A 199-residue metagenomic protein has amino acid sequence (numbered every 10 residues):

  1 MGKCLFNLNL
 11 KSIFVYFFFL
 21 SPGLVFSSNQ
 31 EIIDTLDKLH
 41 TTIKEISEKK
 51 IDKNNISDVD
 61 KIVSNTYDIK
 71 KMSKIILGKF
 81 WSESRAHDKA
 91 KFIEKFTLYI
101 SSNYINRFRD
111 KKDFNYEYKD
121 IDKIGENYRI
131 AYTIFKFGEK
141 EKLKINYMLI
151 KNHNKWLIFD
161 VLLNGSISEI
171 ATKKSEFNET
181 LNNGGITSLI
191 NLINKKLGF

Functional and structural regions predicted by a protein language model:
C4-S28: Classical Sec-dependent N-terminal signal peptides that target proteins to the secretory pathway
N29-F108: Early exported N-terminus immediately downstream of N-terminal targeting peptides
K38, N65-D68, K123, F135-K136 (+1 more regions): Intrinsically disordered, low-complexity linear regions
E45, E83-H87, D113, K123 (+3 more regions): Surface-exposed, polar/charged faces of alpha-helical domains in mature secreted/periplasmic/lumenal proteins
W81, L98-Y99, K136-G138, N164-S168: Solvent-exposed loop/turn segments at secondary-structure junctions within structured extracellular/periplasmic domains
S102-K144, I193-F199: Surface-exposed, charged secondary-structure patches
K144-A171: Short beta-strand edge/turn micro-motifs at domain boundaries
L162-F199: Low-complexity, intrinsically disordered terminal/linker segments enriched in charged and Gly/Pro repeats
